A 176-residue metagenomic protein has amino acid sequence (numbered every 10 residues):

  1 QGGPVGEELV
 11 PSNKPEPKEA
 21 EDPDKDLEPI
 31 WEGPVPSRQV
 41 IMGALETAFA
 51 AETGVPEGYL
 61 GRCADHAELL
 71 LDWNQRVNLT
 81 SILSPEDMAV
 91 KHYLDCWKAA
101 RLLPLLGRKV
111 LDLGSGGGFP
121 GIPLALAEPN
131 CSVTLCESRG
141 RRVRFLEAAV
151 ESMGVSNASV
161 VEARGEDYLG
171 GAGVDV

Functional and structural regions predicted by a protein language model:
G2-L79: N-terminal auxiliary segments of SAM/dcSAM-dependent transferases
F49, W73-V77, I82-L83, L113 (+1 more regions): A generic, residue-level signal for flexible/boundary positions that often mark functional hotspots
A51-G58, P85, L105-K109, G171: Short, glycine- and charge-enriched coil/turn segments that flank and shape catalytic ligand pockets
T53, V77-S81, E86-D87, G117 (+1 more regions): Flexible, active-site-adjacent loop/turn segments at secondary-structure boundaries
Y59-A64, L79-A100: Conserved SAM-binding loop and adjacent beta-strand
L94-V176: Conserved SAM/SAH cofactor-binding pocket of Class I
